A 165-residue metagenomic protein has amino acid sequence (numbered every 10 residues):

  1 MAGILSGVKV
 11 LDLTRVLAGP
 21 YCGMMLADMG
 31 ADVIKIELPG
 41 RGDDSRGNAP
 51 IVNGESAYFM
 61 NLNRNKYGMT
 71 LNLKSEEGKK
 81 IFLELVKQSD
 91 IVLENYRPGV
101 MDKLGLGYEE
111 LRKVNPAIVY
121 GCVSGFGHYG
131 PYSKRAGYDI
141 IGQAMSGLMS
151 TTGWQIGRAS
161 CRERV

Functional and structural regions predicted by a protein language model:
M1-R162: N-terminal helix-loop segment corresponding to the beta1-alpha1 unit of nucleotide/adenylate-binding folds
